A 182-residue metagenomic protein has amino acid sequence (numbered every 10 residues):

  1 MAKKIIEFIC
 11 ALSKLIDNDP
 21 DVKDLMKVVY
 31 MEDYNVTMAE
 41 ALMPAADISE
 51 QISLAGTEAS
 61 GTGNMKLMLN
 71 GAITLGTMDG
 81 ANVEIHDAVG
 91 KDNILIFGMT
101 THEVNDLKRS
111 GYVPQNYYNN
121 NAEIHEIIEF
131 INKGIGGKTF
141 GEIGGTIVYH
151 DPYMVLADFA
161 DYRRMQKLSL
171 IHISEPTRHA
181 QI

Functional and structural regions predicted by a protein language model:
A2-V36: Nucleotide-activated donor-binding/catalytic signature segment of Leloir-type glycosyltransferases, i.e., the conserved
V28, T74, I94-I96: Conserved beta-strand scaffold positions in the cores of enzyme catalytic domains, especially in NTP/NDP-utilizing
D33-T37, G56-A59: Short acidic loop-to-helix transition motifs that present clustered carboxylates
T37-A45: Short acidic alpha-helix that forms the nucleotide-activated donor recognition element in Leloir-type transferases
L42, L67, R178: Hydrophobic, well-ordered secondary-structure elements that form the walls of internal hydrophobic environments
D47-D92: A donor-sugar binding/catalytic signature common to diverse glycosyltransferases and related nucleotide-sugar
N93-S169: Leloir-type glycosyltransferase catalytic cores
I171-Q181: Single conserved hydrophobic/aromatic residue that forms the stacking wall/gate of nucleotide- or nucleobase-binding
